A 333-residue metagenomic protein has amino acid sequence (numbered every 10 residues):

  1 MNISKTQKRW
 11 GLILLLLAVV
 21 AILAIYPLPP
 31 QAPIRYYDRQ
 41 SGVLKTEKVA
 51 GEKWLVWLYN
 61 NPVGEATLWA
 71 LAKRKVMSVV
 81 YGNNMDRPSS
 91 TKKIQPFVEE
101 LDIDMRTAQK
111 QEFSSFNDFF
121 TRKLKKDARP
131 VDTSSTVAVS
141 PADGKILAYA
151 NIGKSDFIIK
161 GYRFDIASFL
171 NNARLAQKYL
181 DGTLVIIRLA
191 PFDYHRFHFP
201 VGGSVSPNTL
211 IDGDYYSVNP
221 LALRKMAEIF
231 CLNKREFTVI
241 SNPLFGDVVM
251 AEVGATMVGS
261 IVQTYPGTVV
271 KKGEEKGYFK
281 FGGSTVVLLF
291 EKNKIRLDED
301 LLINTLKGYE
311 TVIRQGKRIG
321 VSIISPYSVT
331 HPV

Functional and structural regions predicted by a protein language model:
M1-N2: Short, Lys/Arg-rich, polar N-terminal cytosolic tail immediately upstream of the first transmembrane signal-anchor
T6-V333: Contiguous, well-folded functional domains in the mature portion of proteins
